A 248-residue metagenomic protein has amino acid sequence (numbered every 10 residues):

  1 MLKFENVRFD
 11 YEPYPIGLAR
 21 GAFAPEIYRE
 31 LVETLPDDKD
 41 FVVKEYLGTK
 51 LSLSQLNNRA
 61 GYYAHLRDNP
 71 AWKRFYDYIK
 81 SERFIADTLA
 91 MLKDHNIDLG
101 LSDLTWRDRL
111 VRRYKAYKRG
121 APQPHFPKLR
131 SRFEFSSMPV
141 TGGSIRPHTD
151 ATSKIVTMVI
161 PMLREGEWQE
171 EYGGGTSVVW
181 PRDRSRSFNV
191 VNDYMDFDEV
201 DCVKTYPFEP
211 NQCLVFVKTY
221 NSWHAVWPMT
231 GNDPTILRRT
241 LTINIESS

Functional and structural regions predicted by a protein language model:
M1-E5: N- or domain-start disorder-to-order transition segments that initiate the globular core
N6-W106: Non-heme Fe(II)/2-oxoglutarate
I85-S247: Catalytic core of non-heme Fe(II) oxygenases with the double-stranded beta-helix
